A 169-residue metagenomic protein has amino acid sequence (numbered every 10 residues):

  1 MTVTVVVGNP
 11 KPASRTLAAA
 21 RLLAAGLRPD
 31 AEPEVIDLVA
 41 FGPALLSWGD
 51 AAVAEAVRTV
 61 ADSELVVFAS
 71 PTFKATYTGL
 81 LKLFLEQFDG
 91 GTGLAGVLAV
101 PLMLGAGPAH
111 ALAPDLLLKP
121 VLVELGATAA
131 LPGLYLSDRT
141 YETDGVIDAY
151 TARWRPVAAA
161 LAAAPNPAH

Functional and structural regions predicted by a protein language model:
M1-G90, A152-H169: N-terminal beta1-alpha1-beta2 submodule of the flavodoxin-like/Rossmannoid cofactor-binding fold
K11, G93, P108: Short, flexible micro-motifs
T16-L17, T78-K82, A111-D115, D144-D148: Conserved strand-to-helix beginnings and helix N-cap segments that scaffold or border functional pockets
A40, A44-L45, T72, T76 (+5 more regions): Residue-level preference for alpha-helix termini and adjacent loops
L85, G91-G93, K119, G133-Y135 (+1 more regions): Short, intrinsically disordered/low-complexity patches at protein termini and at juxtamembrane boundaries
L94-L98: A short helix->loop->beta-strand "cap" motif at the edges of active sites that frequently abuts
A99-V146: Short, glycine-/small-residue-rich phosphate/pyrophosphate-handling segment
A129-H169: Glycine-rich phosphate/pyrophosphate-binding loop and the adjoining helix
